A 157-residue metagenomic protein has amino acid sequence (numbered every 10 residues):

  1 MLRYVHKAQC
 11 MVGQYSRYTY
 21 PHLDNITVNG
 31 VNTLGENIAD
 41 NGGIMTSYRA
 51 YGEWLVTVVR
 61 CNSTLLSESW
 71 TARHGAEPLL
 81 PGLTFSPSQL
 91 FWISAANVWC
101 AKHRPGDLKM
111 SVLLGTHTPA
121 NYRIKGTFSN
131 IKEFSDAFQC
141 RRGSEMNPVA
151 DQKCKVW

Functional and structural regions predicted by a protein language model:
M1-W157: Zinc-dependent metallohydrolase catalytic domains
